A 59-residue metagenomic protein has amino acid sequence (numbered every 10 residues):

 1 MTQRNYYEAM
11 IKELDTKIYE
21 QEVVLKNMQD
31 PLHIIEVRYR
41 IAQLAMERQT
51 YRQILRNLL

Functional and structural regions predicted by a protein language model:
M1-M28, R52-R56: N-terminal acidic leader/helix
E8, K12, P31-M46: Short, charged, amphipathic alpha-helical segments
Y19, H33-E36, Q49-R52: Residues in flexible loops and secondary-structure boundaries
E36, N57-L59: Long amphipathic alpha-helical coiled-coil segments
